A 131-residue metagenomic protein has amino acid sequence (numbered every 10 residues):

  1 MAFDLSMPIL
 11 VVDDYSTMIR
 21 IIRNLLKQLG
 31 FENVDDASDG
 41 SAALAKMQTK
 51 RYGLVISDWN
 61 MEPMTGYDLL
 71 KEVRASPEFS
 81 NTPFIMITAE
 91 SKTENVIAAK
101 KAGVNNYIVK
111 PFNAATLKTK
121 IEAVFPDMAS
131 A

Functional and structural regions predicted by a protein language model:
S16-D35: Two-component/phosphorelay signaling modules centered on CheY-like receiver
R23, D68, S91-N106: Alpha4 helix (beta4-alpha4-beta5 surface) of REC/receiver domains from two-component response regulators
D36-A45, G66: Helix N-cap/capping motif at the beta->alpha junctions
A45, Y67-S80: Short amphipathic alpha-helix used as the core "switch/output" element in two-component signaling
R51-I56: Active-site beta3 strand of CheY-like receiver
M61: Receiver (REC) domain active-site loop signature in two-component systems and cognate sites in sensor histidine kinases
F112-I121: C-terminal output helix
